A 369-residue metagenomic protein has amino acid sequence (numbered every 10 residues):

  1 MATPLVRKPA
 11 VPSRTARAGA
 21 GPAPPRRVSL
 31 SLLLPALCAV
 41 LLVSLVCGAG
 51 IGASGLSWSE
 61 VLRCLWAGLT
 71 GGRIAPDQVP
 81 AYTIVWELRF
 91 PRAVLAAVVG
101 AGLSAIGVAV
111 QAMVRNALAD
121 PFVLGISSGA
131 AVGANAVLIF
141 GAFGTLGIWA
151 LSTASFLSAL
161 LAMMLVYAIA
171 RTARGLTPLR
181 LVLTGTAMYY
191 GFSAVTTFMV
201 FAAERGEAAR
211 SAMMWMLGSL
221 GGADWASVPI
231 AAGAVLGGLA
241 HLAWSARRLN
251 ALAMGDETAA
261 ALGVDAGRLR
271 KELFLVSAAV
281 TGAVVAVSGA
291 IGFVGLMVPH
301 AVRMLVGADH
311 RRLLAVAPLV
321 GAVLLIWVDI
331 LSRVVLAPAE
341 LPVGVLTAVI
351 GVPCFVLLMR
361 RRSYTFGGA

Functional and structural regions predicted by a protein language model:
A2-A369: Alpha-helical transmembrane segments in inner-membrane proteins
